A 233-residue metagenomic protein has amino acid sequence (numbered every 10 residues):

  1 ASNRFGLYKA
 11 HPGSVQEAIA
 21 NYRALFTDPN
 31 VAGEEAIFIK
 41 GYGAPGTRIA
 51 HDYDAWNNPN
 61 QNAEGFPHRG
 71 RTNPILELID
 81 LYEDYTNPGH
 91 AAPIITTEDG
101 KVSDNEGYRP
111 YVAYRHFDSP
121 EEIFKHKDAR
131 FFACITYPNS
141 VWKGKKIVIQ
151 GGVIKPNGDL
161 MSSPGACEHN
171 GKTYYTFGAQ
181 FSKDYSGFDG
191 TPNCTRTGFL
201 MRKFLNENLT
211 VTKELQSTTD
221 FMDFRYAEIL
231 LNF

Functional and structural regions predicted by a protein language model:
A1-S2, L231-F233: Short, intrinsically disordered, charge-balanced linker/junction segments flanking boundaries in proteins
A1-Y175: An aromatic- and glycine-enriched ligand-binding surface/loop that stacks and positions planar moieties
P120, K125, Y137, V141 (+2 more regions): Conserved, well-structured interaction surfaces
